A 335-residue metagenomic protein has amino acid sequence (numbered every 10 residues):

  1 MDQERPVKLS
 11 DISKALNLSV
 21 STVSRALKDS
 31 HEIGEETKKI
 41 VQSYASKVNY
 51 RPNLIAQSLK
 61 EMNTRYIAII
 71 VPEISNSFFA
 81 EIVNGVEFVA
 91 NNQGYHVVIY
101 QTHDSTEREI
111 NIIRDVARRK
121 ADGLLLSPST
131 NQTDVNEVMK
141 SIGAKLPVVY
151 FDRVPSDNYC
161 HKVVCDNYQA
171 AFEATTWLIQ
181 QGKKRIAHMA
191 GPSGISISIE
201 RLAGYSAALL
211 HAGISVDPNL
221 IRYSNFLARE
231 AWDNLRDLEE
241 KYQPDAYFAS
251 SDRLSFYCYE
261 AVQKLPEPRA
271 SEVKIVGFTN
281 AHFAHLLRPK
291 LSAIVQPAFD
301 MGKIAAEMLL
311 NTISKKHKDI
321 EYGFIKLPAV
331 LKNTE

Functional and structural regions predicted by a protein language model:
M1-E4, K8, M62-T176, L238-K241: Alpha-helical recognition/docking segments in bacterial nutrient-uptake and carbohydrate-utilization systems
M1-N63: N-terminal helix-turn-helix DNA-binding module of bacterial transcription factors
S13, L126, F248-S250: Short beta-strand scaffold positions
A15, V20-R25, L59-S75, S129 (+2 more regions): Short beta-strand segments enriched in small/hydrophobic residues
P72-E81, I99-R108, R153, K162-E173 (+5 more regions): Hinge/beta->alpha junction and helix N-cap segments in small-molecule ligand-binding domains
R185, V216-L220, P268-K274: Short acidic capping loops at alpha-helix termini that bridge into adjacent secondary structure
R236-E335: Flexible loop/turn connectors
